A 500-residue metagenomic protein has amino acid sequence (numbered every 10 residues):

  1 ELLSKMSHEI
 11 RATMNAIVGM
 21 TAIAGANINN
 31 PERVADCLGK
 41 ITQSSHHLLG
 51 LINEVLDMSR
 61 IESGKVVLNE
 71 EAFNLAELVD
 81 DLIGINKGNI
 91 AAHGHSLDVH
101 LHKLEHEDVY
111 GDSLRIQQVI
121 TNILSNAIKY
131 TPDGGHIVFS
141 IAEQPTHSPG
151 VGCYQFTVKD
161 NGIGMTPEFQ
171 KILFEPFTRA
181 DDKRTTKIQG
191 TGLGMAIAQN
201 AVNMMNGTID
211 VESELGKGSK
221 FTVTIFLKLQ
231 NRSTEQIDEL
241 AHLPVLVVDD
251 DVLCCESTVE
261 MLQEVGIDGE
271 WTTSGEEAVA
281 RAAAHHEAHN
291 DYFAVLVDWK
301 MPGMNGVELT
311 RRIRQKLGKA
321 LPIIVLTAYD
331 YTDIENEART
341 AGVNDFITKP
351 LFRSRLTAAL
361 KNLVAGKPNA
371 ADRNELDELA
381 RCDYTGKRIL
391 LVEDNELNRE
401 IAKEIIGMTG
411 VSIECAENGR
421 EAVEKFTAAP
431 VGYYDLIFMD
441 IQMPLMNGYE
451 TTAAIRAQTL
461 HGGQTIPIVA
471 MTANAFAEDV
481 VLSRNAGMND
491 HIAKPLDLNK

Functional and structural regions predicted by a protein language model:
G25-E32: Short acidic helix/loop segment immediately C-terminal to the autophosphorylated histidine in two-component histidine
A26, A76, L114, V119 (+8 more regions): C-terminal compact regulatory domains
Q43-L48: Short alpha-helical segment of the dimerization/phosphotransfer core of two-component systems
S59-E70: Helix-loop junction within the histidine kinase core
N69-G84, S96, Q117, L246: A conserved beta-strand-to-alpha-helix junction within the catalytic ATP-binding
N69-N74, A91, S96-E107, Q144: Conserved catalytic submotifs in the C-terminal HATPase_c
N206-E212, N489: Glycine-rich ATP-binding loops of the HATPase_c
